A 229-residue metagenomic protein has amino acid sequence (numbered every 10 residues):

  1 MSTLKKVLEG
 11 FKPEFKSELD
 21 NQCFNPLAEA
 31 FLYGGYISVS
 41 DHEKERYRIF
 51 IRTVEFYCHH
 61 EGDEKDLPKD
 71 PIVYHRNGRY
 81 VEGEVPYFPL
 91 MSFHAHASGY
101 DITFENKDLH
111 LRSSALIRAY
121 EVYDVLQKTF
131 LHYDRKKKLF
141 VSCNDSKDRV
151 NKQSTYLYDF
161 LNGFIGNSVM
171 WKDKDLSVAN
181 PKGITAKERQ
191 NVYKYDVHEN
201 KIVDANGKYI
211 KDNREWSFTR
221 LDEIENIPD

Functional and structural regions predicted by a protein language model:
M1-D229: A cross-family signal for N-terminal binding/gating loops and helix N-caps that shape access to the active site
